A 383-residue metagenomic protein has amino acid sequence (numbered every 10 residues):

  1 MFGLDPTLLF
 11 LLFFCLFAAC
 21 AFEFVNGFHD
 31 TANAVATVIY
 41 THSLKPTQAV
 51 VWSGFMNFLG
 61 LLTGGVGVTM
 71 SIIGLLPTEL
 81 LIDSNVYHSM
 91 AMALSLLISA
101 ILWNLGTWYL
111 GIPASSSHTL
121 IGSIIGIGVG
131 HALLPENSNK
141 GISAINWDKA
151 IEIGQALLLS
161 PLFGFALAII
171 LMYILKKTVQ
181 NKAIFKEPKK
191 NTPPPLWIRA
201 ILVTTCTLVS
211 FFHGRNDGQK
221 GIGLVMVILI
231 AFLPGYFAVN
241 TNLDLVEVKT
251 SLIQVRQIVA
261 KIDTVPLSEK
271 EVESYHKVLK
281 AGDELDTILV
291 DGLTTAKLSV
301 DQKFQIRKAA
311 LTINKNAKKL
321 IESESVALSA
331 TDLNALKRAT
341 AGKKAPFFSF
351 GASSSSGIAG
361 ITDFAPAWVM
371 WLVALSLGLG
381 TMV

Functional and structural regions predicted by a protein language model:
M1-C15, M70-A91, Q180-N191, I228 (+1 more regions): Helix-loop-helix hairpins and the membrane-proximal interhelical loops of multi-pass alpha-helical transport proteins
F10, F14-V25, W52-F55, T204-R215 (+1 more regions): Residue-level signal for short hydrophobic patches within transmembrane helices of multi-pass membrane transporters
L16, C20-T31, N57-M70, L96 (+9 more regions): Transmembrane alpha-helical segments of multi-pass membrane transport proteins and ion-pumping complexes
T37-K45, I121-L134, V225-L233: Interfacial segments of multi-pass membrane proteins
H42-G54: Membrane-interface alpha-helices at helix entry/exit sites of multi-pass transporters
P113, I125, V129, G141-N216 (+1 more regions): Glycine-rich, mobile lid/loop segments that gate access to catalytic sites or pores
A114-G122: Cytoplasmic-side transmembrane-helix entry/capping segments in multi-pass membrane proteins
P234-W368: Low-complexity, proline/glycine-enriched hydrophobic segments characteristic of transmembrane helices
